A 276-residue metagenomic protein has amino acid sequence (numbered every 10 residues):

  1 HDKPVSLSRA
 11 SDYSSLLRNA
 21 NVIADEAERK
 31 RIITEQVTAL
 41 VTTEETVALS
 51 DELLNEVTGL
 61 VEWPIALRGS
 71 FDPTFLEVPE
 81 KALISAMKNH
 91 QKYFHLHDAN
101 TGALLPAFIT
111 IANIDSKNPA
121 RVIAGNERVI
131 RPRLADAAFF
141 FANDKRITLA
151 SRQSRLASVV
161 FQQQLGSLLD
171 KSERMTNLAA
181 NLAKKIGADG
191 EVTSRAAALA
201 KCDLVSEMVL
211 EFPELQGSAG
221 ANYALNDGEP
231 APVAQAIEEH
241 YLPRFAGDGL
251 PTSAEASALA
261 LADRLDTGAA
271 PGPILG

Functional and structural regions predicted by a protein language model:
H1-G276: Amphipathic alpha-helical "coupling" segments that flank catalytic cores
